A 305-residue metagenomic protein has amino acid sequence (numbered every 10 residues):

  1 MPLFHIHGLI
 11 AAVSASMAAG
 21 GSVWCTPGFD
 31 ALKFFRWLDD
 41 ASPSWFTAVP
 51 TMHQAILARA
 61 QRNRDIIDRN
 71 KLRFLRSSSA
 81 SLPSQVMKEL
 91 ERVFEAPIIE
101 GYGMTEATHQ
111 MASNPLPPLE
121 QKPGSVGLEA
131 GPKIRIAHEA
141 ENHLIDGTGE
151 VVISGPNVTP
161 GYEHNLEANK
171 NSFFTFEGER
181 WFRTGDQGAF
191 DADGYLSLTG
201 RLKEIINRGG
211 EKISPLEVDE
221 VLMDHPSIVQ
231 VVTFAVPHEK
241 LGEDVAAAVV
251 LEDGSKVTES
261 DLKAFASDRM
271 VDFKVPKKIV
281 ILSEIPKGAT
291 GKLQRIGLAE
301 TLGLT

Functional and structural regions predicted by a protein language model:
F4, L32-R36, P50-R73, P83-I98 (+1 more regions): Adenylate-forming
F4-S44, A55, R59-R62: Conserved AMP-binding/adenylation subdomain of ANL enzymes
G21, R73-G101, T105-L196, L202-I205 (+1 more regions): Conserved AMP-binding/adenylate-forming
A41-S44, N63-I67, L116-E120, V249: Short, hinge-like loop/turn segments at secondary-structure boundaries
S44-W45, F74: Short, Asp-centered acidic motifs that coordinate Mg2+ and/or phosphate in catalytic or ligand-binding sites
F46, G155, P160-G161, Q187-K274 (+3 more regions): AMP-binding/adenylate-forming catalytic core of the ANL superfamily
R69-L72, G131, I228, P276: Core-facing hydrophobic residues within beta-strands of well-ordered domains
